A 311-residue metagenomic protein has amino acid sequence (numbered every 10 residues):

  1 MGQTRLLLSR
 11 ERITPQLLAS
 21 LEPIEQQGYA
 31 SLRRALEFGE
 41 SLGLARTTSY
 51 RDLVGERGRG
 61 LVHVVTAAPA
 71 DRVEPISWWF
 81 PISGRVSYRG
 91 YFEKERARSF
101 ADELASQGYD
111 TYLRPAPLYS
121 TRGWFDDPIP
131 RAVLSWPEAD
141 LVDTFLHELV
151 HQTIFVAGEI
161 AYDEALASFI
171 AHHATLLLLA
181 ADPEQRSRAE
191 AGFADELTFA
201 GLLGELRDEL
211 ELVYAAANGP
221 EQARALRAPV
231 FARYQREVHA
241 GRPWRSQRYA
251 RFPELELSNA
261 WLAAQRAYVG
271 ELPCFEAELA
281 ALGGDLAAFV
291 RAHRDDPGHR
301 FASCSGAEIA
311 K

Functional and structural regions predicted by a protein language model:
M1-L17, A132, A139, E164 (+1 more regions): Metalloprotease/metallohydrolase-associated module, dominated by Zn2+-dependent proteases
M1-V64, C274, G284, R294 (+1 more regions): N-terminal mature-domain "stem" immediately C-terminal to a signal peptide or N-terminal signal-anchor/transmembrane
L6, E25-L32, G90-A97, L134-D143 (+5 more regions): Solvent-exposed, acidic/flexible segments
R10, Q16-S20, R85-F92, S135 (+1 more regions): Short, exposed beta-strand "edge-strand" segments with a Pro/Gly-rich flavor and a Y/T-containing core
R12-T14, E22, E93, G123 (+1 more regions): Helix N-terminus capping/helix-initiation residues
L21-I24, L36-G43, G108, F145-L149 (+9 more regions): Sec/Tat-exported extracytoplasmic proteins
S31-E196: Acidic/His-rich structured neighborhood in mature extracellular/periplasmic domains
G201-K311: Pan-zinc metallopeptidase signature
